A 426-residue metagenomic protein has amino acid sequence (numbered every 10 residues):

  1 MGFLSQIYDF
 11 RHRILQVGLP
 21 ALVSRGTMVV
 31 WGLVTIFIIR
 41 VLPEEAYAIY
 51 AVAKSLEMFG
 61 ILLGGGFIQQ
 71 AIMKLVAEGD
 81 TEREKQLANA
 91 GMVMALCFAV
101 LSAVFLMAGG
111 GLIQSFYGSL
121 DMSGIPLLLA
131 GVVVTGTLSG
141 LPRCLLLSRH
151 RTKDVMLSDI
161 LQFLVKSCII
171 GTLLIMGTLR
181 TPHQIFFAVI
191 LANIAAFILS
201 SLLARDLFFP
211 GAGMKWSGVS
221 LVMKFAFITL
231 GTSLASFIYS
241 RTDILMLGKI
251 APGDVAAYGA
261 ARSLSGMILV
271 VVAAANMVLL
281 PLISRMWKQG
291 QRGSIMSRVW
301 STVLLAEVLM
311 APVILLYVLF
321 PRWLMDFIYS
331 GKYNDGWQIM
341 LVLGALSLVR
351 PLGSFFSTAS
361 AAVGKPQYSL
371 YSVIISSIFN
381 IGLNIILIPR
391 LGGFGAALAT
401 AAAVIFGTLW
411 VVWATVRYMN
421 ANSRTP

Functional and structural regions predicted by a protein language model:
M1-I14, K153, L179-A188, I198-S240 (+3 more regions): Interhelical loop/hinge segments that connect adjacent transmembrane helices in multipass membrane
F10-Q70, A103-M107, V132, K224-I250 (+2 more regions): Signature of the first transmembrane helix
Q16-M28, A53, M58, L62-G111 (+3 more regions): Membrane-water interface segments that mark the loop-to-transmembrane alpha-helix transition
Q16-T35, L161-Q162, K166, I185-S200 (+4 more regions): Transmembrane helical elements of multi-pass membrane transporters/channels
T35, G64-D80, A261, S265-G290 (+1 more regions): Helix-loop junctions and terminal segments of transmembrane helices in multi-pass membrane transport/translocation
E45, G110-L129, P252, W300 (+1 more regions): Interfacial segments at transmembrane-helix termini and the short loops linking adjacent helices
L75, T135-S158, A345-I375: Membrane-interface junctions at transmembrane-helix termini in multi-pass inner-membrane proteins
S123, L127, M156-D206, R262 (+2 more regions): Hydrophobic alpha-helical transmembrane segments
